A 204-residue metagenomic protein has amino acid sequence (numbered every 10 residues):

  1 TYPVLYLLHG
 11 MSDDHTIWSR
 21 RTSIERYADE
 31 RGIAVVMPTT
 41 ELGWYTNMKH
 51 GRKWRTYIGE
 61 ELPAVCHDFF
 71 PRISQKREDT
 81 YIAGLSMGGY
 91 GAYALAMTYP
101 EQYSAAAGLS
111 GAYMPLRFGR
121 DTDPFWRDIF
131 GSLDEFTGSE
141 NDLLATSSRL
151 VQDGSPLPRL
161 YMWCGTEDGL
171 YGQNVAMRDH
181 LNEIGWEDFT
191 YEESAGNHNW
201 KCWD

Functional and structural regions predicted by a protein language model:
T1-D204: Non-catalytic cap/lid and distal C-terminal segments of serine-dependent acyl enzymes
